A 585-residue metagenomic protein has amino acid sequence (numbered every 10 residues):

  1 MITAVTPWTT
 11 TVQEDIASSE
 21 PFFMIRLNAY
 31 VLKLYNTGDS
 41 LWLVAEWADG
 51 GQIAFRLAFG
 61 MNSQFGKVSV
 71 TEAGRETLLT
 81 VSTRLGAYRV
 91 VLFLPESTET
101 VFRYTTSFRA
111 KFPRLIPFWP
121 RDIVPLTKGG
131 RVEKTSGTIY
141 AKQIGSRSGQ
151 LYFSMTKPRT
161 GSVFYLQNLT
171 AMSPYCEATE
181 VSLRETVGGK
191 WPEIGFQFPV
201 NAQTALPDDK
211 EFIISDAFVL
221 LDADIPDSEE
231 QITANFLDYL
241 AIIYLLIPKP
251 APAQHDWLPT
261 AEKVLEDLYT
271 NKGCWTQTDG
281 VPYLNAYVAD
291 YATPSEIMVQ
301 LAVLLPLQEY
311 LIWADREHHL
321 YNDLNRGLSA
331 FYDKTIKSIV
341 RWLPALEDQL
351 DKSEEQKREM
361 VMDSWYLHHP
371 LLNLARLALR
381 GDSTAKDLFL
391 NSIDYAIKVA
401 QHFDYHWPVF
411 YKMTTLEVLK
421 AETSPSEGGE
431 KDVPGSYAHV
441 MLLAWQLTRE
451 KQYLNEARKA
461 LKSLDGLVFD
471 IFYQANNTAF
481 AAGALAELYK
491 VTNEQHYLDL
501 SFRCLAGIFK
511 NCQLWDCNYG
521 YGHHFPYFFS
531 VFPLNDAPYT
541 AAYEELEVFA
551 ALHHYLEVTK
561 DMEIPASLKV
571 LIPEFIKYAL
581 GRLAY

Functional and structural regions predicted by a protein language model:
I2-N391: Carbohydrate-recognition beta-sandwich/jelly-roll modules in extracellular/periplasmic carbohydrate-active proteins
M24, N28, K33-N36, W47-Q52 (+3 more regions): Extended polysaccharide-engagement surfaces of secreted carbohydrate-active enzymes
P250-D290, H319-E347, D387-P408, Q446-I471 (+2 more regions): Long, well-ordered core segments of solenoidal/helical folds
C274-P294, V340-S364, W407-G429, T478-T492 (+1 more regions): Carbohydrate-binding/catalytic loop surfaces
Y291-I312, R358-A378, G429-L443, Q474-K490 (+1 more regions): Well-ordered alpha-helical segments within folded domains of soluble proteins
L379-L447: Active-site lining segments of carbohydrate-active enzymes
T448, D470-Y473, L488-Q495: Short coil/turn segments at helix-helix junctions and helix-capping linkers within large alpha-helical proteins
V491, Y497-P565: Long alpha-helical HEAT/HEAT-like repeat alpha-solenoid scaffolds in very large eukaryotic proteins, especially those
